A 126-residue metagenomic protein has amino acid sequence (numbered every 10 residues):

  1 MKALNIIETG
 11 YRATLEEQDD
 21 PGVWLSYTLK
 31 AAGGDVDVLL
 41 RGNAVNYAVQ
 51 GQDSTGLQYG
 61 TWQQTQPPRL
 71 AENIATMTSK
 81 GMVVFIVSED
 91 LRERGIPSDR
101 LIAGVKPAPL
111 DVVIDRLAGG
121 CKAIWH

Functional and structural regions predicted by a protein language model:
L4-D20, G42, A48: Short, glycine-rich nucleotide/cofactor-binding loops
I7-A13, T55-W62, I96-D99: Short, basic, glycine/proline-bearing loop/turn elements
E17-G33, V38: Histidine-anchored nucleotide/phosphate-binding helix
K30, T78, L117-A118: Anion (oxyanion) recognition and catalysis
D35-G42, V84-S88: Short internal beta-strands
A44-L57: N-terminal beta-loop-helix "entrance" segment that forms/cooperates in small-molecule cofactor or anionic ligand
T55-S88: A glycine-rich helix N-cap at a beta->alpha junction
V84-H126: N-terminal glycine-rich phosphate/adenylate-binding segment common to multiple enzyme folds
